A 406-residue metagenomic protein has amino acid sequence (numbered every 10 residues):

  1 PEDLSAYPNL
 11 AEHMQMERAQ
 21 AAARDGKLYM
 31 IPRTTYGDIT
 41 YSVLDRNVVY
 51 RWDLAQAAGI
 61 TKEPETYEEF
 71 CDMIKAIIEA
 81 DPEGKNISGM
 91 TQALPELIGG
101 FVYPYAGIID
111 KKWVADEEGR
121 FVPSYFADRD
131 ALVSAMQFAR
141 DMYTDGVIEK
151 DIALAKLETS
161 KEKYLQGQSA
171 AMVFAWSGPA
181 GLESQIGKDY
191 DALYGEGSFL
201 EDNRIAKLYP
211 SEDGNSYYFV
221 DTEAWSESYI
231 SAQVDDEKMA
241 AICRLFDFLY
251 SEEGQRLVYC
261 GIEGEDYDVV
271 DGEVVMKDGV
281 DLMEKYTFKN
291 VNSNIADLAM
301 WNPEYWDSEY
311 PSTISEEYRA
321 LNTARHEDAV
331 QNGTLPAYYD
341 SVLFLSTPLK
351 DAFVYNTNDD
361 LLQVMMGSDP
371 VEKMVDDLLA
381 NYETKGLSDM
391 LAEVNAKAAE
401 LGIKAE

Functional and structural regions predicted by a protein language model:
P1-E406: Extracytoplasmic/secretory soluble proteins
